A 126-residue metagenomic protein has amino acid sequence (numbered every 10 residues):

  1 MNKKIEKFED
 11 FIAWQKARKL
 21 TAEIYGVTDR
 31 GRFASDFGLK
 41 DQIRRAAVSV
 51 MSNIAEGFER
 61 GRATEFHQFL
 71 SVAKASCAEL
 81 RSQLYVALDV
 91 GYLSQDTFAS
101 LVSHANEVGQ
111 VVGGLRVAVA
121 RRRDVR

Functional and structural regions predicted by a protein language model:
M1-R126: Short, C-terminally biased terminal segments at protein or domain edges
